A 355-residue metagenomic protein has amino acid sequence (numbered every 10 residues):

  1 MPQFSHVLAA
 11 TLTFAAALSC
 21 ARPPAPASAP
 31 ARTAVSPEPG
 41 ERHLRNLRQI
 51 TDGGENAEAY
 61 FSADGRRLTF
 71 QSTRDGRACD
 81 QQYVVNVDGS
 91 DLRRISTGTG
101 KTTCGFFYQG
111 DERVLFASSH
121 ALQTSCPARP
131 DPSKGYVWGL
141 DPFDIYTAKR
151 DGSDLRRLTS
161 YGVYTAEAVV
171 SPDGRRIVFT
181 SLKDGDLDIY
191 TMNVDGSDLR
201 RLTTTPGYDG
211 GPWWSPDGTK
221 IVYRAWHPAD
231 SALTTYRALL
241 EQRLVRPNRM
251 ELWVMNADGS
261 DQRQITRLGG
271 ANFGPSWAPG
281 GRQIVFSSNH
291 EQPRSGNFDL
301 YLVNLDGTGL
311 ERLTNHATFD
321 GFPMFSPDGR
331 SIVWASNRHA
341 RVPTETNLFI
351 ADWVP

Functional and structural regions predicted by a protein language model:
P26-R45, F143: Blade/loop signatures of beta-propeller domains
V35-P37, R45-A78: Beta-strand-rich domains and repeat architectures in extracellular enzymes and scaffolds, especially beta-propellers
D52-E55, S72-Q82, T97-T102, A117-D144 (+9 more regions): A flexible loop/linker signature enriched in serine peptidases of the S9 family
A63-D64, Q109-G110, P172-D173, P216-D217 (+2 more regions): Residue-level detector of Asp-centered blade-edge/turn motifs that repeat once per structural unit in beta-propeller
L68-T69, V114, I177, I221 (+2 more regions): Hydrophobic beta-strand positions that form the internal "hydrophobic ladder" of WD40/Gbeta-like beta-propeller blades
N86-S90, K149-S153, N193-S197, N256-S260 (+2 more regions): Short loop/turn segments that connect beta-strands within beta-propeller blades
